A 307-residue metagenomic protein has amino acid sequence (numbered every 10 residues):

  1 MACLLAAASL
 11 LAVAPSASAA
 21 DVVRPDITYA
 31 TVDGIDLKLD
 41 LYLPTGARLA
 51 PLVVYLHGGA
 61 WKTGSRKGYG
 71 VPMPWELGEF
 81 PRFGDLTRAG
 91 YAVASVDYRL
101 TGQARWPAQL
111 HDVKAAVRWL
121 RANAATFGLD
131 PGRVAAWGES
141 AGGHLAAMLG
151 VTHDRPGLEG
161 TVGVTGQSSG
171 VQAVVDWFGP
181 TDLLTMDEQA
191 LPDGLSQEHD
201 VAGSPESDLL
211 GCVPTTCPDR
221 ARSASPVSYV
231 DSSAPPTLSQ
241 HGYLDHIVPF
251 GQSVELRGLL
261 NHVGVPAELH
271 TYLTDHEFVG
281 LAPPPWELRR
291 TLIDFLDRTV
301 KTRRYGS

Functional and structural regions predicted by a protein language model:
A20-A47, R105: N-terminal cap/lid segment of alpha/beta-hydrolase-fold proteins
D26, V32, V71-M73, G150 (+1 more regions): Mobile cap/lid helix-loop segments that gate and shape the active-site cleft of serine hydrolases
A47-A50, G59-R105, P156, L184: Short substrate-entry loop that stabilizes the transition state in hydrolases
G78, A104-A124: Alpha/beta-hydrolase active-site loop
A115-L191: Primarily recognizes the serine-hydrolase "nucleophile elbow" in alpha/beta-hydrolase and SGNH/GDSL folds
S233, S239-H241, D245: Short beta-strand/loop motif that positions the catalytic acidic residue of the alpha/beta-hydrolase fold
H246-E255: Conserved alpha/beta-hydrolase "acid-adjacent" motif
Y272-V279: Histidine-bearing beta->alpha loop at or near hydrolase active sites
